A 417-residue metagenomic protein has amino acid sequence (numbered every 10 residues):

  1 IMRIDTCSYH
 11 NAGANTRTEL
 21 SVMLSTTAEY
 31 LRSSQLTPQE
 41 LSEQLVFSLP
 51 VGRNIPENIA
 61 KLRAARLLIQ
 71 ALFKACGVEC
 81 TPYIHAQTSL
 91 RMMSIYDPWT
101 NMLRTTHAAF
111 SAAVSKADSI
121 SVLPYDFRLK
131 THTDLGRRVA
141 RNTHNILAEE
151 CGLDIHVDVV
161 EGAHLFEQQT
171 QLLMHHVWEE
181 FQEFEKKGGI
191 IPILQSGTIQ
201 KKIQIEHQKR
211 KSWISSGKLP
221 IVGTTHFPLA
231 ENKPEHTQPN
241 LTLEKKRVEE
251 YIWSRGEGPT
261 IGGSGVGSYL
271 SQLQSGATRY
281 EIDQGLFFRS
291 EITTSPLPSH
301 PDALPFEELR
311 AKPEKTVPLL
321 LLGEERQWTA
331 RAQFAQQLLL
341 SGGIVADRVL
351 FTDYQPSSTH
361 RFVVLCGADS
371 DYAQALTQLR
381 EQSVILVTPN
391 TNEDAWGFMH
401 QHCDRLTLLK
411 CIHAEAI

Functional and structural regions predicted by a protein language model:
I1, Q39-L45, V78-P82, K116-D118 (+4 more regions): Short, well-ordered coil/turn segments that N-cap beta-strands
I1-A112, Y125-H144, C403: Helix-rich catalytic cores of soluble enzyme domains
L45-G52, Q168, T316-L321, C366: Short, hydrophobic beta-strand segments
I69, S115, T143, G162 (+2 more regions): Conserved, mostly hydrophobic/aromatic
A113-S121, S370-A373: Extended, charge-rich low-complexity interaction segments
K116-R128, L153-V160: Short acidic/histidine-rich active-site segments
E150-E179, F184-I199, I203: Long, amphipathic alpha-helical stalk/connector segments used for oligomerization, subunit docking, or mechanical
I193-I417: C-terminal amphipathic alpha-helical interaction region
